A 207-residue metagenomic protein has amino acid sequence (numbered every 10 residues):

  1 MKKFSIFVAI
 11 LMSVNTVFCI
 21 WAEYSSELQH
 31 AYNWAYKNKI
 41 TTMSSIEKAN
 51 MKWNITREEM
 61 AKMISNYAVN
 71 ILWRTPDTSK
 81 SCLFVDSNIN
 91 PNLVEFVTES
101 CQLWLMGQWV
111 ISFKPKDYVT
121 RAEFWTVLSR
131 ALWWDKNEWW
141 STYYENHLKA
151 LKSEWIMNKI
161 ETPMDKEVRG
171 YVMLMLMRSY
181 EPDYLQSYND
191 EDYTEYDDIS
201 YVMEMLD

Functional and structural regions predicted by a protein language model:
F4-A31, K37-A61, S65-E95, Q102-E167 (+1 more regions): Feature responds to low-complexity, polar/acidic, surface-exposed segments characteristic of secreted/exported proteins
L176: Extracellular, beta-strand-rich glycan-interacting domains
